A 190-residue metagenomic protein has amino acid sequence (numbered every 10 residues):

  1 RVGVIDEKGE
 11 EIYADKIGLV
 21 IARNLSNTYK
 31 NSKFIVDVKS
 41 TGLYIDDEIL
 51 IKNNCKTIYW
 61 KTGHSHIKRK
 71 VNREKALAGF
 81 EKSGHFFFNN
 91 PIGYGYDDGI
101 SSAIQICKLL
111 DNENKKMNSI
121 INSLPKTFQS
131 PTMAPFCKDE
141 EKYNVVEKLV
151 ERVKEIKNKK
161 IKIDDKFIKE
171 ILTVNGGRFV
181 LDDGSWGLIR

Functional and structural regions predicted by a protein language model:
R1-I5, G79-K82: Active-site microenvironments of hydrolase-like enzyme catalytic domains
V2-G18, I45-D47: Short Gly/Thr/Asp-enriched flexible loops that form oxyanion-binding sites at enzyme active sites
E11-Y29, K61-T62: Short, acidic/small-residue loops that bind anionic groups at enzyme active sites
Y29-R190: Phosphate-binding and adjacent anionic-ligand microenvironments
